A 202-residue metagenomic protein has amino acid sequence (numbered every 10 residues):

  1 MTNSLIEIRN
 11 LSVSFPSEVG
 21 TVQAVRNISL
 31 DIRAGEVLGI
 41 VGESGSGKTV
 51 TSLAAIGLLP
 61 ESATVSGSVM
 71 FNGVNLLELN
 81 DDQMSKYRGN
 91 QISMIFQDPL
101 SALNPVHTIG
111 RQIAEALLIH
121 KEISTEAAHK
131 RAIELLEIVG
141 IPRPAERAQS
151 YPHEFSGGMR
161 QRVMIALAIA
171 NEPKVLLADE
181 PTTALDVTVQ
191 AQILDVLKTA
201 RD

Functional and structural regions predicted by a protein language model:
T2-L5, S14-N27, L58-T64, N80-Q83 (+2 more regions): A short, flexible loop at the N-terminus of ABC-type nucleotide-binding domains that lies
V41-G42: The feature captures the beta-strand-to-loop junction immediately N-terminal to the Walker
T64-N75: Conserved ABC transporter NBD signature motif
L76-S93, R111, I119, T125: ABC ATPase NBD coupling module
A127-E146: Conserved ABC ATPase "signature" region
S150-F155, M159: Conserved ABC ATPase signature
A170-K174: A short, proline-enriched helix->beta-strand linker immediately N-terminal to the Walker B motif in ABC-type P-loop
